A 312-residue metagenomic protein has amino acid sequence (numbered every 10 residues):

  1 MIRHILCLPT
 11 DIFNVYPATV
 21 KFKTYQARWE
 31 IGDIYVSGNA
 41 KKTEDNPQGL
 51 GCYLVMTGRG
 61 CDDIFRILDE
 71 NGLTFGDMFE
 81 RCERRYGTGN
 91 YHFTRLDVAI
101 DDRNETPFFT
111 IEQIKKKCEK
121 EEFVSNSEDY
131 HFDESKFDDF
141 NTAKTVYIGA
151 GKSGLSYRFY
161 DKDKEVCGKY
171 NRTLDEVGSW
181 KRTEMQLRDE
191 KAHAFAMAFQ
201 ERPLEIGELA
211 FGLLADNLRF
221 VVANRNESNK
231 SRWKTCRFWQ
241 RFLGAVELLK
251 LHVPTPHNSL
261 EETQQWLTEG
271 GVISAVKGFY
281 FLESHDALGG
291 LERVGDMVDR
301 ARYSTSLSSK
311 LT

Functional and structural regions predicted by a protein language model:
M1-N258, W266-T312: Structured, helix-rich domain cores that form ligand/interaction pockets
T263: Residues in the recognition helix of alpha-helical DNA-binding motifs
